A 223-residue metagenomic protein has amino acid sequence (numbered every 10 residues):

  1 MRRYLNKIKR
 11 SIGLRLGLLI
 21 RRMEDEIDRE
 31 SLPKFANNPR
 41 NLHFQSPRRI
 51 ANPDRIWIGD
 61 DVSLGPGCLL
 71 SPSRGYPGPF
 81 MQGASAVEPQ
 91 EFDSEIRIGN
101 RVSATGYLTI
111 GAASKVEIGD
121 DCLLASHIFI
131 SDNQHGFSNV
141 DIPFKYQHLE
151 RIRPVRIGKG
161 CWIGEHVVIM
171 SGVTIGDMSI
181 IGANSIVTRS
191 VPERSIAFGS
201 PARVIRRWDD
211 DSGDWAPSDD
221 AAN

Functional and structural regions predicted by a protein language model:
M1-N41, D61, D121, H127-I128 (+5 more regions): Terminal amphipathic alpha-helical/low-complexity segments used for targeting or macromolecular assembly
M23, F44, L70-P72: Beta-strand-rich extracellular passenger or scaffold domains
A51-I58, S63-I169, S200, W208-D209 (+1 more regions): Flexible, glycine/small-residue-enriched loop-and-beta-strand segment within the central core of proteins
V173, S185, V191, S200: Short beta-to-alpha loop/turn elements within the nucleotide-binding domains of ABC transporters
G176-S179, P192-R194: Conserved catalytic segment of ABC-fold P-loop ATPases
A197: Conserved active-site beta-strand element of glycosyltransferases/polysaccharide synthases
